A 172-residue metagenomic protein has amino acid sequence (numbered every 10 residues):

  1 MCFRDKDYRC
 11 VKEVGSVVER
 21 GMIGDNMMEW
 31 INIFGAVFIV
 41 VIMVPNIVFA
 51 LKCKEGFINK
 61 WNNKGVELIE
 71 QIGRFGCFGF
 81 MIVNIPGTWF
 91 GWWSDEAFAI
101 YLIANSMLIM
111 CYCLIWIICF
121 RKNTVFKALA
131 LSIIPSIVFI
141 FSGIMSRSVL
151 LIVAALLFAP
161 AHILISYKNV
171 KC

Functional and structural regions predicted by a protein language model:
I23-F34, V83-A99, F141-I152: Helix-coil boundary and interhelical linker segments in multi-pass alpha-helical membrane proteins
M28-V48: N-terminal signal-anchor transmembrane alpha helix
I47-G65: Membrane-interface helix-loop junction between the first two transmembrane segments
K52-E55, T88, L114-R121: Juxtamembrane "helix-exit" motif on the non-cytosolic side of transmembrane helices
W61-A99: Membrane-helix boundary elements
M81-F90, R121-A128, L150-S166: Juxtamembrane/interfacial segments around transmembrane helices
A104-W116, T124-R147, A154-A161: Hydrophobic alpha-helical membrane segments
